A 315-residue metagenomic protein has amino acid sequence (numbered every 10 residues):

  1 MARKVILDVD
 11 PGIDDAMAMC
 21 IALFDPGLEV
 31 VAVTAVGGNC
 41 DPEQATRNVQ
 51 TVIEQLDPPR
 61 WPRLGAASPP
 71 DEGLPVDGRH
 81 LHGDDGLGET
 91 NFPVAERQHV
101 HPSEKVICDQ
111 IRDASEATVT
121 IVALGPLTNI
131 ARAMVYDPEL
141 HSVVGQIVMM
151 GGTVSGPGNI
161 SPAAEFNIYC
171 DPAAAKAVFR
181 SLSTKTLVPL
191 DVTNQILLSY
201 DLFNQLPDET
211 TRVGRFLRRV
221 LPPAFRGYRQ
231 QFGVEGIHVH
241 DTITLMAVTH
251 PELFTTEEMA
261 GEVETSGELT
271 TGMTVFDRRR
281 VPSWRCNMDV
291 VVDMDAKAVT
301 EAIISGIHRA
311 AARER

Functional and structural regions predicted by a protein language model:
A2, I21-F24, E29-V30, Y169-A173 (+1 more regions): Conformational coupling and interaction surfaces
A2-V9, I13-T51, P93-Q195, Y200: Active-site histidine-anchored catalytic micro-motif
R3, T46-A114, C286-V299, I304 (+1 more regions): Metal-dependent C-N hydrolase catalytic cores
A35-G38, A67-P69, S266: Acidic/polar N-terminal loop/beta-strand segments that form early-domain functional surfaces
C40-Q44, G73, T153-P157, E262-R279: Short, mixed-charge aromatic SLiMs
L64, V178, L245: A residue-level signal for conserved active-site and pocket-lining positions in enzyme catalytic cores
D77-D85, S161-E165, F203-N204, R278: Short, surface-exposed amphipathic charged segments that create phosphate/polyanion-binding patches used for binding
H82-D84, N129, H240: Histidine-centered active-site/metal-ligand motif
